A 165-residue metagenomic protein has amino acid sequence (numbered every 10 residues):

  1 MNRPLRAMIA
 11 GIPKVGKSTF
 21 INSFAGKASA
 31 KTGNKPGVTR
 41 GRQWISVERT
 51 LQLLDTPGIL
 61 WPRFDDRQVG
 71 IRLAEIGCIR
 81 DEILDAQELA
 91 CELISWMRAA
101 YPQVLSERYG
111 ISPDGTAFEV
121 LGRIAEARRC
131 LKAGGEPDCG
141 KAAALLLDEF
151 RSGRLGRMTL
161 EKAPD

Functional and structural regions predicted by a protein language model:
M1-I12, K27-T39: P-loop NTPase nucleotide-binding/switch module
N2, F24, I45-S46: Solvent-exposed alpha-helices and their adjacent loops that cap or buttress functional pockets in soluble metabolic
V15: ATP-binding Walker
S18-S29: A conserved segment at the C-terminal end of the G1
G33-D165: Helix-rich effector regions associated with P-loop NTPase G domains
